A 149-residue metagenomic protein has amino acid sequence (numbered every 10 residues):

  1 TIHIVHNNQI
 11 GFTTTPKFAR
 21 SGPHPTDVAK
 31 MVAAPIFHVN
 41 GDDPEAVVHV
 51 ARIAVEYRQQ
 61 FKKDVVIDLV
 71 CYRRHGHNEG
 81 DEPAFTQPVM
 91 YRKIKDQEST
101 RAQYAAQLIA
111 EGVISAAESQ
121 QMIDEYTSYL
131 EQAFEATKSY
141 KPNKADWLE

Functional and structural regions predicted by a protein language model:
T1-G11, T15-D27, F37-K62: Thiamine diphosphate
I2-I4, V66-V70, Q120-Q121: Beta-strand segments within the central parallel beta-sheet cores of soluble alpha/beta enzyme folds
N7, F18, M31, I53-Q60 (+5 more regions): Short, well-ordered loop/turn and helix-capping segments at boundaries between secondary-structure elements and domains
F12-T14, V47-V48, H75-N78, A117-E118: Short helix/loop capping segments that flank catalytic or ligand/cofactor-binding pockets
T14-A33, L69-A102: Flexible glycine/proline-rich, aromatic-decorated loop/lid segments
P23-V50, D96-A117: Conserved thiamine diphosphate
V55-Q59, A106, S115-Q121: Surface-exposed, charged/polar loop-rich segments that form substrate/cofactor-binding or regulatory interfaces
T100-R101, E111, S115-E149: Hard-cation-handling environments
